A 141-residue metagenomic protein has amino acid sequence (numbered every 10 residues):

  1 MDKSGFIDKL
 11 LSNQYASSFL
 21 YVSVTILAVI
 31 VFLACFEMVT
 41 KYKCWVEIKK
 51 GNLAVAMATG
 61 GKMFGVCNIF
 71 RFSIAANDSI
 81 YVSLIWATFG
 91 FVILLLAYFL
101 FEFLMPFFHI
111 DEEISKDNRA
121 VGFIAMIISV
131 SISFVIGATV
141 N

Functional and structural regions predicted by a protein language model:
M1-Y15: Short, strongly hydrophobic alpha-helical membrane anchors
S17, Y21-K41: N-terminal signal-anchor/start-transfer transmembrane helix
A34-E47, F99-D111: C-terminal ends of transmembrane helices
E47-A58: Loop-to-helix transition at the N-terminal end of transmembrane alpha-helices
K62-S73, M126-N141: Hydrophobic alpha-helical transmembrane segments in multi-pass integral membrane proteins
S73-A97: Short alpha-helical packing/oligomerization segments
F91-L100, F123-V135: Mid-bilayer segments of alpha-helical transmembrane spans in multi-pass integral membrane proteins that mediate
F108-I127: Interfacial loop-to-transmembrane junctions
